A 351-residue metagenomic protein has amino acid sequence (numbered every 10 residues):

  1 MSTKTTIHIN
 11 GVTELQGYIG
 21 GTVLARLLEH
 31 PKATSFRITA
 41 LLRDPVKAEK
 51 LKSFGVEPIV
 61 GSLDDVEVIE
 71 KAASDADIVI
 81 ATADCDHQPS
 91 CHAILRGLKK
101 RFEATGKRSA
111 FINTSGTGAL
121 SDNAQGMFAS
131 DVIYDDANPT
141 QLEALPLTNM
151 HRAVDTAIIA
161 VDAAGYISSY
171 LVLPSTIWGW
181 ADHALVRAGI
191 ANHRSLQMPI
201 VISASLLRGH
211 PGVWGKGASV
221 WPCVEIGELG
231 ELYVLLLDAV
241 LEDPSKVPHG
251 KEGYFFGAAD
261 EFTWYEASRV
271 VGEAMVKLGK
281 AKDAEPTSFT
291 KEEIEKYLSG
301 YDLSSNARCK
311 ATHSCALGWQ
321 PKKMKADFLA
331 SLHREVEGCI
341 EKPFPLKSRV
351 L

Functional and structural regions predicted by a protein language model:
S2-A33: N-terminal Rossmann NAD(P)H-binding glycine-rich loop of SDR-like oxidoreductase domains
A40-T105: NAD(P)H-binding glycine-rich loop region in Rossmannoid oxidoreductase-like domains and their noncatalytic homologs
C85-P89, R96-Q197: Glycine-/Pro-rich loop/turn segments that contact NAD(P) or position catalytic residues in Rossmann-like domains
W180-P199, L236-Y254: Glycine/proline-rich active-site loop of Rossmann-fold NAD(P)-dependent oxidoreductases
P199-G227, L232-L235, V247: A conserved pocket-lining segment of Rossmann-fold NAD(P)-dependent short-chain dehydrogenase/reductase
H210-P211, A239-L298, P345-L351: Mid/C-terminal beta-alpha module of Rossmann-like enzyme folds, strongest in SDR-family dehydrogenases/epimerases
K291-P321: Conserved C-terminal active-site "lid" loop/helix of NAD(P)H-dependent oxidoreductases that clamps the redox cofactor
K325-L351: Amphipathic terminal alpha-helices
